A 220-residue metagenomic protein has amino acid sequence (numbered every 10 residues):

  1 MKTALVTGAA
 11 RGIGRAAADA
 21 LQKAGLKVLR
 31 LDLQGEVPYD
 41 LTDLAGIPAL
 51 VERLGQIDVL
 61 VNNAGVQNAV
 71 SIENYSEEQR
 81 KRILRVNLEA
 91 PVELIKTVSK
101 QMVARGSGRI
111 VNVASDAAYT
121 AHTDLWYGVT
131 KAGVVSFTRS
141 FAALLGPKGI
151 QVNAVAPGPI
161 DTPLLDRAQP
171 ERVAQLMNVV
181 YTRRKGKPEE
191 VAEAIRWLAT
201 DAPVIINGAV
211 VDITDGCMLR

Functional and structural regions predicted by a protein language model:
N63-N68, G216: Conserved NAD(P)H cofactor-binding loop of Rossmann-fold oxidoreductase domains
S71-I72, Q79-L84, L165, R172 (+1 more regions): Substrate-binding pocket helix/loop in short-chain dehydrogenase/reductase
I95, T130, T138: Active-site helix of classical SDR
K100, A143-L144, V204: Alpha-helical segment proximal to the catalytic Tyr-Lys
S115: Residue(s) in the substrate-gating loop at a strand-loop-helix junction that position the organic substrate next
G146, Q151, I206-G208: Short, small/polar-rich loop/turn modules that mediate ligand/substrate recognition or access, typified
N207-R220: Short C-terminal tail/terminal secondary-structure segment of NAD(P)H-dependent dehydrogenase/reductase domains
